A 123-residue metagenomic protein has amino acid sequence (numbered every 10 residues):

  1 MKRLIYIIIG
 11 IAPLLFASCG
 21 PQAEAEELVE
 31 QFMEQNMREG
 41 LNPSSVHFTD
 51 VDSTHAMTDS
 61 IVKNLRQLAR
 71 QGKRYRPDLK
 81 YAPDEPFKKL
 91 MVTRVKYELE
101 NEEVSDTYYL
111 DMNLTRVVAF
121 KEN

Functional and structural regions predicted by a protein language model:
M1-C19: Sec-dependent bacterial lipoprotein signal peptides
C19-N123: Cystatin/cathelin-like cysteine-protease inhibitor module
